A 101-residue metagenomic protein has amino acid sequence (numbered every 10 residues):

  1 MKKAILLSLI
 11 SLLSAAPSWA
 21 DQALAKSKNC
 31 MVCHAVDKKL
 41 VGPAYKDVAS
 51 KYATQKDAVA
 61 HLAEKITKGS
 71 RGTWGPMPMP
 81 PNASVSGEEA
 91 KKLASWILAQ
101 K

Functional and structural regions predicted by a protein language model:
A4-L13: Sec-dependent N-terminal signal peptides
L9, N29-V32, A44: Residue-level recognition of specific faces of alpha-helices
A15-A20: Sec/Tat signal peptide C-region and signal peptidase I cleavage site
A25-S27: Short sequence/structural segments immediately N-terminal
N29-V36, L93: The canonical Cys-X-X-Cys-His
V41-Y52, K65-A94: Axial heme c-ligation environment in periplasmic c-type cytochrome domains
